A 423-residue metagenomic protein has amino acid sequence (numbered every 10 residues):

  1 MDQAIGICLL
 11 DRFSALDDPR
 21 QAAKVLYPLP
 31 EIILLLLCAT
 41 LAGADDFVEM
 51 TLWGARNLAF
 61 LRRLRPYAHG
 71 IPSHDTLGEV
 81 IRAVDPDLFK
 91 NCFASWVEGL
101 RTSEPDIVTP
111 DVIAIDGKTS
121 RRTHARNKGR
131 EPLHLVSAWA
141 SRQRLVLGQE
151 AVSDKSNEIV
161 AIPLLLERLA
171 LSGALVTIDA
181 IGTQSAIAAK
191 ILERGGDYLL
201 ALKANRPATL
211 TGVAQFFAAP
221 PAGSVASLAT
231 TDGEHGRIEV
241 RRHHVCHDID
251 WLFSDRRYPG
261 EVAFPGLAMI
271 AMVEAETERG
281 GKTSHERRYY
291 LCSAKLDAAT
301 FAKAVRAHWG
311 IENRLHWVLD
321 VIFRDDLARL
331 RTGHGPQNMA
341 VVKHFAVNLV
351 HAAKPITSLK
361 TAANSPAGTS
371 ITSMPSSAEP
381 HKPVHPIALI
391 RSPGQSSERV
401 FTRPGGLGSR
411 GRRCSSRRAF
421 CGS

Functional and structural regions predicted by a protein language model:
Q3-L34, G78: Basic, short loop/linker segments at the boundary and entry of helix-turn-helix/winged-helix-like folds
L16, A55-N57, A229, V318-R391: A short, flexible helix-boundary coil/loop motif
K24-N91, I178-Q184, I191, L330-G333 (+2 more regions): Short, positively charged, Gly/Tyr-enriched micro-motifs that form contact patches at catalytic or ligand/partner
L35, M50, S73, I113-K118 (+8 more regions): Short, conserved catalytic/metal-binding motifs centered on acidic residues
M50, L291, K295-L330: Short amphipathic alpha-helical "interface-anchor" segments enriched in bulky aromatics
A68-K128, G195: Active-site- or DNA-interface-adjacent structural scaffold in DNA-acting proteins
K128-A174: Electropositive, glycine- and tryptophan-enriched low-complexity nucleic-acid-binding patches
K203-A307: An anionic, glycine-rich sequence signature occurring as long contiguous blocks
